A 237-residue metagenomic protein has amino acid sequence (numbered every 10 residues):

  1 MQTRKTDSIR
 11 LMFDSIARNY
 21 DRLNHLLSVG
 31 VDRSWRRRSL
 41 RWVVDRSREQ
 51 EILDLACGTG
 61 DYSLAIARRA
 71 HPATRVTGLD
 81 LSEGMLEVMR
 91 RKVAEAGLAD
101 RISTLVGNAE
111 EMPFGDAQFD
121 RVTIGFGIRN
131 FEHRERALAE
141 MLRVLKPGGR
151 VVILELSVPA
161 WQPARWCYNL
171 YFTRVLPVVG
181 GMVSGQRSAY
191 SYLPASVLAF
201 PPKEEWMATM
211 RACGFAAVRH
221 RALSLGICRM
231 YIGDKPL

Functional and structural regions predicted by a protein language model:
M1-D21, F172, V183: N-terminal, positively charged/glycine-rich alpha-helical extensions of SAM-dependent methyltransferases
D7, L81, L154-T209, R219: C-terminal alpha-helical "lid/dimerization" subdomain adjacent to the S-adenosyl-L-methionine
Y20, V122-T123: Hydrophobic beta-strand segment of the Class I
V29-Q50, A65: Conserved alpha-helix/loop element of class I SAM-dependent methyltransferases that forms part of the SAM/SAH-binding
E51-E111: Class I SAM-dependent methyltransferase SAM/SAH-binding core
E110-V122: A short acidic, Gly/Pro-enriched loop at the edge of an enzyme's catalytic core that lines a small-molecule cofactor
E135-R150: A short glycine-rich, Lys/Arg-flanked "PGG" loop and its adjoining helix->strand segment in the class I
C213-L237: Core SAM-dependent methyltransferase catalytic element
